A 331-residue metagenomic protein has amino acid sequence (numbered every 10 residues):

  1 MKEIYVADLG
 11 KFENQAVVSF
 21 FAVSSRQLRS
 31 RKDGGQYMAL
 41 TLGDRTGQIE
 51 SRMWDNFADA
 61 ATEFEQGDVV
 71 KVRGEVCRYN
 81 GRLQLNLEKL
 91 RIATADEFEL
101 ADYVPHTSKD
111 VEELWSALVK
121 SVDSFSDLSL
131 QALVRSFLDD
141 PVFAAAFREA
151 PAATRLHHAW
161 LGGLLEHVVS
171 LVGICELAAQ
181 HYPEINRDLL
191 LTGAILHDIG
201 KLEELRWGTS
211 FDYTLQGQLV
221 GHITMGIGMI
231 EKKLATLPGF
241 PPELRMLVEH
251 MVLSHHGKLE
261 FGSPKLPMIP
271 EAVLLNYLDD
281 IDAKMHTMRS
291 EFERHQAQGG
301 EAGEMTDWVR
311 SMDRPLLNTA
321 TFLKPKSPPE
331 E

Functional and structural regions predicted by a protein language model:
M1-F20: OB-fold nucleic-acid-binding modules
N14-K32: Structural detector for short beta-strands of small beta-barrel domains
R26-Q36, G47-D102: OB-fold single-stranded nucleic acid-binding module
A39-D44, W207: Short, acidic/hydrophobic/Gly-rich beta-strand patch recurrent on exposed beta strands that often constitutes part
Q84-E149, M225: Extended, charge-rich, solvent-exposed interface segments
Q131-C175, L196-G200: A short mid-domain helix/strand-loop element embedded in enzyme catalytic domains that forms or borders the active-site
R155-L156, E166, E176-Q298: Divalent metal-dependent catalytic cores for phosphoryl transfer on phosphate-bearing substrates
E271-E331: Acidic, carboxylate-rich catalytic segments that either coordinate divalent cations
